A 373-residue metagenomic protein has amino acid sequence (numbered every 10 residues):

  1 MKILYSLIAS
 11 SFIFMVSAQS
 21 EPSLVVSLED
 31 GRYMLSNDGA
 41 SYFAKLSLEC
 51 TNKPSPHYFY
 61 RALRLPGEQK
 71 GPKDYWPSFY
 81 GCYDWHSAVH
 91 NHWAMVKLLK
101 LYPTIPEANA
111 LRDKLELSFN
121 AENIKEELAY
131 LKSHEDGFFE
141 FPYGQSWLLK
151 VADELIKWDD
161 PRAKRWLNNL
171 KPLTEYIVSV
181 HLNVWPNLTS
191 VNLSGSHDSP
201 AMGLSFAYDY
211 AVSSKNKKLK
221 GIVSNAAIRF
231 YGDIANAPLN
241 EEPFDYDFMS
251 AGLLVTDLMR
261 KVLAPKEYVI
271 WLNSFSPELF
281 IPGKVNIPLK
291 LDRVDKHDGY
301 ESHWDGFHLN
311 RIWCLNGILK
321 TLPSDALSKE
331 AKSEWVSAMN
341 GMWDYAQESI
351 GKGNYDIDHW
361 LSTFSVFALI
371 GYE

Functional and structural regions predicted by a protein language model:
M1-P22: Bacterial Sec-dependent N-terminal signal peptides
E21-Y80: Low-complexity, Ser/Thr/Pro/Gly-enriched N-terminal "stalk/linker" regions
V25-L35, E49, V89-I105, S146-R162 (+4 more regions): Well-ordered alpha-helical scaffold segments within catalytic/enzyme domains
E29-S36, P72-V89, A129-Q145, N187-P200 (+3 more regions): Solvent-exposed loop and edge beta-strand segments that line ligand/cofactor-binding and catalytic clefts
F43-P56, E68, A110-A129, E135 (+4 more regions): Long, well-ordered core segments of solenoidal/helical folds
K73, P77, G81, V89 (+1 more regions): Extended ligand-binding groove/face enriched in aromatic
F138-S146, P172, S179, S194-S205 (+2 more regions): Active-site-proximal alpha-helical scaffolds that flank and shape metal-associated catalytic sites
D292-E373: Fungal-biased detection of long, low-complexity, Ser/Thr- and Lys/Arg-rich intrinsically disordered regions
